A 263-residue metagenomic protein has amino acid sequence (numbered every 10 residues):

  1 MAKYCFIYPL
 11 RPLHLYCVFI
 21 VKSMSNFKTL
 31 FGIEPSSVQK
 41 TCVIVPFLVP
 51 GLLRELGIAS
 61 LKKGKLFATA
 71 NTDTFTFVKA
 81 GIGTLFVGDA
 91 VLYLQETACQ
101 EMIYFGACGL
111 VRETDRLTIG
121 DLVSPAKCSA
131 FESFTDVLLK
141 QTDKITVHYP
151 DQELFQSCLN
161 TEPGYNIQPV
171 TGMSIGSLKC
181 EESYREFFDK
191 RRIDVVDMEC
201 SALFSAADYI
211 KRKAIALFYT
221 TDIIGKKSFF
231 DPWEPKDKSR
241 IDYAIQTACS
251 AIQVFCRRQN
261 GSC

Functional and structural regions predicted by a protein language model:
Y4-E153: Metabolite-binding pocket within alpha/beta catalytic cores that recognizes anionic/polar moieties
V78, I103, V123, Q168-V170 (+2 more regions): Hydrophobic/aromatic beta-strand patches that form the interior of the parallel beta-sheet core in alpha/beta enzyme
G109, M173-K179, A202, T221-I223: Glycine-rich beta-alpha junction loops
F131-F134, C180-E182, I224-S228: Short acidic/His/Gly/Ser-rich catalytic and metal-binding motifs that mark active-site loops of diverse hydrolases
V147-R191: Active-site rim beta-loop-alpha module in soluble metabolic enzymes
S157-Y165, A206, T247-R258: Generic non-transmembrane alpha-helical segments
Y184-F187, D194-I223: A C-terminal functional module that forms or caps the active site or interfaces directly with catalytic machinery
I224-C263: His/Asp/Glu-rich mid-to-C-terminal helical/loop segments that flank catalytic regions of hydrolases
